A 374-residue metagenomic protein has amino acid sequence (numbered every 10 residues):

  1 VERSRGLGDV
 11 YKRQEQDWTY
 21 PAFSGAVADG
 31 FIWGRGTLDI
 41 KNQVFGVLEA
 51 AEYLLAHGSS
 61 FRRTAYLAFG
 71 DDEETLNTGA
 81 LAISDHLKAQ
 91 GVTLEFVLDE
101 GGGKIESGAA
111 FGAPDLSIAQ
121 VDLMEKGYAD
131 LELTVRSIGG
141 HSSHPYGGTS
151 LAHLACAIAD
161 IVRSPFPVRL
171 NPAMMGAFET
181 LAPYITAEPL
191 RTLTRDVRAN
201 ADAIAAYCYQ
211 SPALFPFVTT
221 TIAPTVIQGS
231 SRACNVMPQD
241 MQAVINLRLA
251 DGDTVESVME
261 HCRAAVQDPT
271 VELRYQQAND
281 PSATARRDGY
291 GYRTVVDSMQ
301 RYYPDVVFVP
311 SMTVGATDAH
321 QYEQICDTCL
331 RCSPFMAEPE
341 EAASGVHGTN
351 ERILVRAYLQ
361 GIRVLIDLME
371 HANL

Functional and structural regions predicted by a protein language model:
V1-Y11: Single conserved hydrophobic/aromatic residue that forms the stacking wall/gate of nucleotide- or nucleobase-binding
K12-F31: Cytochrome P450 heme-binding Cys-pocket and its upstream "meander" loop
Y20, R62, T78, V92-T93 (+4 more regions): Short, solvent-exposed loop/turn segments at the edges of secondary structure
A28-D39, V306-V309: Short pre-catalytic strand/loop immediately N-terminal to key active-site residues, enriched for Gly-Thr
I32, L38-Q120: Acidic/histidine-rich catalytic neighborhood of metal-dependent amide-processing enzymes
A80-H86, I138, S143-P167: A short core secondary-structure module
I105-S107, P167-S231, Q239-D240, D251 (+2 more regions): An extended, acidic, His-containing surface patch that forms the Zn2+-binding/catalytic region of metallohydrolases
I161-P165, R263-V271: A common structural junction motif
